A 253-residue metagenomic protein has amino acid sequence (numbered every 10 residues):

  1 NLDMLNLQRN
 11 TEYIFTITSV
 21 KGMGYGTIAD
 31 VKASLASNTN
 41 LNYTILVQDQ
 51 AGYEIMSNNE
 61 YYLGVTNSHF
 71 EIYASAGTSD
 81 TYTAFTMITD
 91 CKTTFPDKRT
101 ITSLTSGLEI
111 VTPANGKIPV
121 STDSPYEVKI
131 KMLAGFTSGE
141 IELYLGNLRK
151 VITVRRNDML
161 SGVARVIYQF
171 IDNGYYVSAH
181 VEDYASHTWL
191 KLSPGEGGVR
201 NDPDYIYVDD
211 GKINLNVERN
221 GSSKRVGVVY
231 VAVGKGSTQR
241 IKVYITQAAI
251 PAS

Functional and structural regions predicted by a protein language model:
N1-L190, G197, S222-S223, K235-G236 (+1 more regions): Extracytoplasmic cysteine-anchoring/structural motifs
D123-P125, V208-K212: Short, solvent-exposed loop/turn segments in extracellular or other extracytoplasmic domains
D204-I206, G234: N-terminal initiation segments
L215-E218: Short edge beta-strand/strand-turn motifs with a hydrophobic/aromatic core and a Ser/Thr and/or Pro "cap." The feature
